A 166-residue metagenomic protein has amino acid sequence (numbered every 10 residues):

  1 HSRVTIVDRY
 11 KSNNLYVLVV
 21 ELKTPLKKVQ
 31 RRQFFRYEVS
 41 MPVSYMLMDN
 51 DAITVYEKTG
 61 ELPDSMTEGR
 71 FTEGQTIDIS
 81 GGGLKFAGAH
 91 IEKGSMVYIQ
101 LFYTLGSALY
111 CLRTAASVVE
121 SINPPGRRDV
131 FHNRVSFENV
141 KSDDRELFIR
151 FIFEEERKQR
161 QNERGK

Functional and structural regions predicted by a protein language model:
H1-K166: Structured alpha-helical
